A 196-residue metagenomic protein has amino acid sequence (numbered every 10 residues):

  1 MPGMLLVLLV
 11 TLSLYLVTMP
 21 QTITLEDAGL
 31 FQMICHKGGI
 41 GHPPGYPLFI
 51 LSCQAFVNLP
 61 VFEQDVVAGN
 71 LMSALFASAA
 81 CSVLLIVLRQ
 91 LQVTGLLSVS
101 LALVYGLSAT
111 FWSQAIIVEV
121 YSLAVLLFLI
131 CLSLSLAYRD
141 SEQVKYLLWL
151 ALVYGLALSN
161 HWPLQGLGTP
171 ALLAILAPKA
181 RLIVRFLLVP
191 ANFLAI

Functional and structural regions predicted by a protein language model:
M1-L25, A195-I196: Transmembrane signal-anchor helices characteristic of membrane glycosylation enzymes that use polyprenol
P2-L6, L84-L107, V125-L126, K145 (+1 more regions): Transmembrane-helix signature of polytopic, membrane-embedded enzymes that assemble or transfer cell-envelope glycans
L5, L9, L71-Q92, I130-L134: Transmembrane-helix motifs of polytopic, lipid-linked glycan transferases
I34-K37, L101-L103, Y146-N160, L172-A174: Membrane-interface alpha helices of multi-pass inner-membrane proteins
C35-E63, A74-L75: Short hydrophobic/aromatic helix or loop-helix immediately within or flanking a transmembrane segment in polytopic
R89-Q92, A115, C131-L147, Y154-A157 (+1 more regions): Membrane-interface transmembrane helices that cradle and orient dolichyl/undecaprenyl
T110-Y121: Short acidic/glycine- and proline-prone juxtamembrane loop motifs at membrane-interface regions of multi-pass membrane
L167-I196: Perimembrane helix-loop-helix junctions
